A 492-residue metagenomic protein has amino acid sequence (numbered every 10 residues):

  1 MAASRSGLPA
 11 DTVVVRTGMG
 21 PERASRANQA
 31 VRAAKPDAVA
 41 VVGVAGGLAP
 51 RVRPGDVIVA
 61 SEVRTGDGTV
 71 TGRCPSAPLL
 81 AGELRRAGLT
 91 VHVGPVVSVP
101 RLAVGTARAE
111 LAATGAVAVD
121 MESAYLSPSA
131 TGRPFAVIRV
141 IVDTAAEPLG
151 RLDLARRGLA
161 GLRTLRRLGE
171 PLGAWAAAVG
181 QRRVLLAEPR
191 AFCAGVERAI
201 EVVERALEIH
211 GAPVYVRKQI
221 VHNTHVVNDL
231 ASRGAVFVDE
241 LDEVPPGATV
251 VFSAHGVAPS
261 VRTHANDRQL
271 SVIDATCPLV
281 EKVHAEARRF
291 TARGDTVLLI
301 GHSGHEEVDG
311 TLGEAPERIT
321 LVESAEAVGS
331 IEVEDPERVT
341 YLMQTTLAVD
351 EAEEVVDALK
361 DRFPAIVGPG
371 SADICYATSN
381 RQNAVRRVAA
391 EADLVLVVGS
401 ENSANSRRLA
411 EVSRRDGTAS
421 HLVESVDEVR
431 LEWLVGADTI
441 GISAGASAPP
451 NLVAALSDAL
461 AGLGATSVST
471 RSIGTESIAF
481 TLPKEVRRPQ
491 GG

Functional and structural regions predicted by a protein language model:
M1, D37-A40, P246-S253: Short, well-ordered secondary-structure micro-motifs within conserved domains or adaptor modules
A2-A177: Glycine-rich phosphate- or other oxyanion-binding loops that anchor nucleotides, phosphorylated ligands
V179-G492: The feature marks the mature, well-folded catalytic cores of soluble enzymes
